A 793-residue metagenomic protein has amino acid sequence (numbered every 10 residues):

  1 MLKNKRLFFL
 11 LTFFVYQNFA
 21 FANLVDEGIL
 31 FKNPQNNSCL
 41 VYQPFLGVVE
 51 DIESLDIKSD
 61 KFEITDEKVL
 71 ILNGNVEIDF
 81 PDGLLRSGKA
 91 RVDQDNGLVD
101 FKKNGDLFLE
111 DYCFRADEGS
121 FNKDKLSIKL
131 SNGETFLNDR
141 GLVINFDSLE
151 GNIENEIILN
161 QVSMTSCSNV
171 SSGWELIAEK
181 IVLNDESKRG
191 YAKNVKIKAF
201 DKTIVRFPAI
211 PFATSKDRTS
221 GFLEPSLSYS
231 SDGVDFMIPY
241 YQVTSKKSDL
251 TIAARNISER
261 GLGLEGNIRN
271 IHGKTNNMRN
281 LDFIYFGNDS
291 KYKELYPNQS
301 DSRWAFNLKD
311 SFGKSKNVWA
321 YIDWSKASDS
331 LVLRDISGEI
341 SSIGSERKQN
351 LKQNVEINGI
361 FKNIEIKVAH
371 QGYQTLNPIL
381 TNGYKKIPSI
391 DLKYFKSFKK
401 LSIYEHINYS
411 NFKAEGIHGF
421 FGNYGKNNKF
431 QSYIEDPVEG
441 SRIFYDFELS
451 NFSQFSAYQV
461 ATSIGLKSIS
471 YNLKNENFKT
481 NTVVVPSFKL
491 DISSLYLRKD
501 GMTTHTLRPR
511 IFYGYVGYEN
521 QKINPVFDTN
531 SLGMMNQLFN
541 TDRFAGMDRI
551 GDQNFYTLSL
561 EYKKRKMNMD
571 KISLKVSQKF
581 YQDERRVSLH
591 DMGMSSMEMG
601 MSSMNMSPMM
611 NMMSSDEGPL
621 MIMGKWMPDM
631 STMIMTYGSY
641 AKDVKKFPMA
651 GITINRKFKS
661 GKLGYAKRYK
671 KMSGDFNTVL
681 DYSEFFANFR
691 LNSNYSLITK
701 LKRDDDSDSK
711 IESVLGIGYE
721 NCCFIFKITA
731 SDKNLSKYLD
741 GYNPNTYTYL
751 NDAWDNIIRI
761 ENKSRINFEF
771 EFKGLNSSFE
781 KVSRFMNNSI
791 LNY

Functional and structural regions predicted by a protein language model:
M1-K3, V76, T462: Short coil/turn motifs at helix boundaries and re-entrant loops, enriched in small/polar and proline residues
L2-L24: Classical Sec-dependent N-terminal signal peptides that target proteins to the secretory pathway
F9, S59-D60, L490: Short, Lys/Arg-rich amphipathic segments at extreme N-termini
F13-F14, N18-F21, N36, G47 (+1 more regions): Short linear sequence elements within intrinsically disordered, low-complexity coil regions
Y16-A20, L107, Y515: N-terminal processing/targeting junctions
Q17-N18, A22, G28, K32 (+2 more regions): Compositionally biased, intrinsically disordered low-complexity segments
N23-N160, E175-L183, K188-A192, I252: N-terminal amphipathic/hydrophobic interface segments
R115-S131, T135-I158, V162-T165, N169-E175 (+1 more regions): Outer-membrane beta-barrel proteins and related beta-barrel translocases across Gram-negative bacteria
